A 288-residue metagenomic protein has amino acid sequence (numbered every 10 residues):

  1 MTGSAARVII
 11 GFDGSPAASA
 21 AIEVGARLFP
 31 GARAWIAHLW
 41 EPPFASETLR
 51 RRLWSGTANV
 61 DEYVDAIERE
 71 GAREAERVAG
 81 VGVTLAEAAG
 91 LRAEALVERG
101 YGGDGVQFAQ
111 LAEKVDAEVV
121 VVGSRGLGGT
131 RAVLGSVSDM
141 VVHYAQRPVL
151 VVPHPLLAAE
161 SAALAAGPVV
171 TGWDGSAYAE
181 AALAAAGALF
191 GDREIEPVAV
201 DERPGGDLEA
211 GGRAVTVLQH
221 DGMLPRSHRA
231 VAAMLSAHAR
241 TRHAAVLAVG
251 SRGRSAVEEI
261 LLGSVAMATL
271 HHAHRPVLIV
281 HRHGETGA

Functional and structural regions predicted by a protein language model:
M1-S4, R69, R73-V120, G211-L247 (+3 more regions): Structural beta-alpha unit
T2-E62, L164-D221, A244-V246, H272: Small/aliphatic-rich secondary-structure junction motif
A21, S136-S138, A182, V257 (+1 more regions): Conserved sugar-transfer catalytic core signal across GT-A, GT-B, and GT-C glycosyltransferases
P30, V137, A145-Q146, R213 (+2 more regions): Short, structured coil segments at secondary-structure junctions
G123, L134-G135, R229, G250 (+1 more regions): Glycine-centered tight-turn and secondary-structure capping sites
G123-S124, V149-P155, V277-H281: Short beta-strand elements of ligand-binding domains
G129-L134, V257-L261: Glycine/threonine-rich flexible loop motifs
S138-A158: Short, structured interface segments
